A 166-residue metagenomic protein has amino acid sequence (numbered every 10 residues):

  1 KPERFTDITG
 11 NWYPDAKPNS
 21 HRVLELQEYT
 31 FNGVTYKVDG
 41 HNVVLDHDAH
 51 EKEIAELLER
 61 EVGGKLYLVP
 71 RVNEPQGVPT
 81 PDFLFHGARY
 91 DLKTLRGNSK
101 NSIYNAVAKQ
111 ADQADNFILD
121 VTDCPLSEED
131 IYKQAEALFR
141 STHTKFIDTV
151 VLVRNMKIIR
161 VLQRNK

Functional and structural regions predicted by a protein language model:
K1-P70, E74, L95-K166: Metal-dependent nuclease catalytic core centered on acidic motifs
E74-D82: Beta-rich nucleic-acid/ligand-interaction surfaces
F83-T94: Conserved catalytic cores of phosphodiester-cleaving nucleases, focusing on short active-site segments
